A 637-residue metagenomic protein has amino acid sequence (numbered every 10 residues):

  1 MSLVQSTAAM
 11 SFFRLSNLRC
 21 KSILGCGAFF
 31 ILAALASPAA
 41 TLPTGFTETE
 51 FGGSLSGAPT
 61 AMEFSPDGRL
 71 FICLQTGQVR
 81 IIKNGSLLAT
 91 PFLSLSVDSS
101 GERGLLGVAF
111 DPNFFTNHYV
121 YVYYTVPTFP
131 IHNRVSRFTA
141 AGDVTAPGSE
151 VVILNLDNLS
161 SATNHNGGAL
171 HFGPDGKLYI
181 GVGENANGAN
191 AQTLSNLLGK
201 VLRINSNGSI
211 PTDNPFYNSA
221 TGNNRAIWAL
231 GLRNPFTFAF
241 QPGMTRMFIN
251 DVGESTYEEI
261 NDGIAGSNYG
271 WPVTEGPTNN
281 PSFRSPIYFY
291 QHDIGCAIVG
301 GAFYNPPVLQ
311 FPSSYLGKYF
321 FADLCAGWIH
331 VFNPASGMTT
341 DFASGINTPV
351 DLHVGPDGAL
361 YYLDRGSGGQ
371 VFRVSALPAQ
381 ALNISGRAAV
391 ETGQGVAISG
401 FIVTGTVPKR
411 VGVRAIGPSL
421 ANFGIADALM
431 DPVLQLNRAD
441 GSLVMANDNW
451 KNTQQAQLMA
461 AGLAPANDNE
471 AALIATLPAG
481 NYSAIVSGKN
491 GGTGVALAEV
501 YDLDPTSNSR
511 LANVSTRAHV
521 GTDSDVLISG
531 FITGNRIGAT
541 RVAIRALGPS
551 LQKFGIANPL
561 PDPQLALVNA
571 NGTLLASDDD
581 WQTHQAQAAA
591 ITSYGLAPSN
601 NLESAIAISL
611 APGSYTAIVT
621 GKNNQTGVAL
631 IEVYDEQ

Functional and structural regions predicted by a protein language model:
A40-L55, E150, S285-I287: A short helix->beta-strand "capping" segment at the edge of beta-propeller domains
T41, G57, R103-L105, N113-F115 (+4 more regions): Beta-propeller domain segments
E50-L55, F92-S100, L154-S161, I227-G231 (+2 more regions): Surface loop/turn motifs at the tips and blade-to-blade linkers of beta-strand repeat domains
G52-G77, V299: Beta-strand-rich domains and repeat architectures in extracellular enzymes and scaffolds, especially beta-propellers
H132-H171: Asp-box/WD-like beta-propeller blade repeats and closely related beta-sheet repeat scaffolds
M338-P356: Conserved blade-ending motifs and adjacent loop-strand segments that build the rim/top face of beta-propeller domains
P378-Q637: A sequence-level detector for low-complexity, Ser/Thr- and acidic-rich stretches
